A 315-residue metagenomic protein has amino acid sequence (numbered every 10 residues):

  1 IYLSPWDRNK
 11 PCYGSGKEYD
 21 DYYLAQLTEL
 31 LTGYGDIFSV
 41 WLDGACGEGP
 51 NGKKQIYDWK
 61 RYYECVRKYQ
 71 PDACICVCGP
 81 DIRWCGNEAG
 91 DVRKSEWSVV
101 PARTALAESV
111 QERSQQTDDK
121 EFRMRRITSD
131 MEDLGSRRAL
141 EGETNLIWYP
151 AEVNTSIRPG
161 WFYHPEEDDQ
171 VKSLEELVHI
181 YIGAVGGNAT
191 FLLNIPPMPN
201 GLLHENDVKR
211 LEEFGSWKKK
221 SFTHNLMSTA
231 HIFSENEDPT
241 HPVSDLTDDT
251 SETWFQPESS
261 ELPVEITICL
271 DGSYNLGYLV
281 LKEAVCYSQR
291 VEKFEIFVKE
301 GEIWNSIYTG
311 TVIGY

Functional and structural regions predicted by a protein language model:
I1-L262, T267-I268, V280-Q289, F297-V298 (+1 more regions): Mature catalytic domains of secreted/periplasmic carbohydrate-active enzymes
L270-G272, L276: A short glycine/threonine-centered beta-strand motif
